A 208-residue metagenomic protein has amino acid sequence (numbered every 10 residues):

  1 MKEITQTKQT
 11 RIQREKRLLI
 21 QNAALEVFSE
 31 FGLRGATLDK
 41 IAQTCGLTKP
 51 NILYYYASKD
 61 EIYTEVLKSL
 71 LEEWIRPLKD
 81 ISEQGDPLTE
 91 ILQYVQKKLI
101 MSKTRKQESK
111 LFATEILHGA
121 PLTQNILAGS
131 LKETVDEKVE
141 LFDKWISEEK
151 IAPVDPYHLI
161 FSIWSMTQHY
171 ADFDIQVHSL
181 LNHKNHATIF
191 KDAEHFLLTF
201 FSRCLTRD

Functional and structural regions predicted by a protein language model:
M1-E15: N-terminal intrinsically disordered/low-complexity leader segments
K2-I4, K97-I100, T104, D136-E148 (+2 more regions): C-terminal peripheral helix-coil segments that are non-catalytic and often amphipathic
K16, I20-F28, K98, F201: Short hydrophobic clusters on alpha-helical segments that form packing/core surfaces in small helical domains
K16, K59, V66, L70 (+6 more regions): Hydrophobic/aromatic residues within well-ordered alpha-helical segments
L19, V27-E61, E65: Helix-turn-helix
T64-Q93, K138-K144: Amphipathic alpha-helical linker/stalk segments
K79-E108, E148, P156-I163: Hydrophobic alpha-helical connector segments
K103-N125, F173-L180: Amphipathic alpha-helical segments used for helix-helix packing
